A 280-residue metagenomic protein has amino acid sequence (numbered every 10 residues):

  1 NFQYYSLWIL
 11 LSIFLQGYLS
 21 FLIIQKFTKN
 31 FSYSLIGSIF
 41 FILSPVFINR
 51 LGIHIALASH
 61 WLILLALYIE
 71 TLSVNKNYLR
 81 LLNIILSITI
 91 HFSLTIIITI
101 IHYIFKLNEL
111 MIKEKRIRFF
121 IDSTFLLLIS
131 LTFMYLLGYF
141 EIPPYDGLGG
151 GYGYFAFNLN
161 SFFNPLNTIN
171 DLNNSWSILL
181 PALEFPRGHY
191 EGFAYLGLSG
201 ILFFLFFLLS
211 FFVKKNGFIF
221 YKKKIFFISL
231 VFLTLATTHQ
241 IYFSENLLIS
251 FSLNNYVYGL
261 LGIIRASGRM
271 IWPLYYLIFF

Functional and structural regions predicted by a protein language model:
N1-W8: Juxtamembrane segments of multi-pass membrane glycosylation machinery that transfer sugars from lipid-linked donors
Q3, L35-I53, F133-P143, L159 (+2 more regions): Membrane-interface helix-loop junctions at the exits of transmembrane helices
L10, F14-I23, S32-S73, N77-L107 (+2 more regions): Membrane-embedded helix bundles of polyisoprenyl
Q25-F27, I69-N75, Y103-E114, L205-N216: Structural signal for the C-terminal ends of transmembrane alpha-helices and the immediately following loop
H91, L183-A194, Y256-I271: Short aromatic-rich membrane-water interface segments that cap or initiate transmembrane helices in multi-pass membrane
I112-I121, L205-L248: Membrane-interface helix-loop-helix junctions at transmembrane boundaries of multi-pass membrane enzymes, predominantly
K113-L137, G149-Y154, K224-V231: Hydrophobic alpha-helical membrane-interfacial segments at the cytosolic entry of transmembrane helices
I129-F211: Periplasmic/ER-lumenal interhelical loops and adjacent helix-loop junctions in multi-pass membrane proteins
